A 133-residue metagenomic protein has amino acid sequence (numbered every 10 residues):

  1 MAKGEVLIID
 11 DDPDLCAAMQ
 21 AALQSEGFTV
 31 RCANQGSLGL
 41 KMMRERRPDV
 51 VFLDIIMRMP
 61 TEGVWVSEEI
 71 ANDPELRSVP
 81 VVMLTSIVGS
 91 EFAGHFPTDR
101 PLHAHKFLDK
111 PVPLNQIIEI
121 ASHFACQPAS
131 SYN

Functional and structural regions predicted by a protein language model:
M1-L7, P113-N133: Non-catalytic signal-transmission and effector/linker regions of two-component phosphorelay proteins
I9-D10, A33, V51: Conserved sequence signature across two-component system core domains
P13-R31: Two-component/phosphorelay signaling modules centered on CheY-like receiver
C32-K41, E62-G63: Helix N-cap/capping motif at the beta->alpha junctions
K41, V64-R77: Short amphipathic alpha-helix used as the core "switch/output" element in two-component signaling
R46-L53, M57: Active-site beta3 strand of CheY-like receiver
R47-D49, E75-P80: His-Asp phosphorelay/catalytic-motif detector in bacterial-type signaling
T61-W65, S86-D109, N115, E119 (+1 more regions): Alpha4 helix (beta4-alpha4-beta5 surface) of REC/receiver domains from two-component response regulators
